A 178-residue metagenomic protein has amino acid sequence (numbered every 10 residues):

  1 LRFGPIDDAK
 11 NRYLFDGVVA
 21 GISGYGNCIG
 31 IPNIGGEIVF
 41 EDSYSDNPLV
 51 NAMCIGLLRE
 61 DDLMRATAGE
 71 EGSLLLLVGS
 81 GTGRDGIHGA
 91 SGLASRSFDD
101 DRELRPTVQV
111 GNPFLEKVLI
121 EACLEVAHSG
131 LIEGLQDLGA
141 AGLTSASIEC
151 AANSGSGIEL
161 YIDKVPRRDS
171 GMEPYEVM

Functional and structural regions predicted by a protein language model:
L1-M178: Glycine/proline-enriched, intrinsically flexible loops and inter-domain linkers
